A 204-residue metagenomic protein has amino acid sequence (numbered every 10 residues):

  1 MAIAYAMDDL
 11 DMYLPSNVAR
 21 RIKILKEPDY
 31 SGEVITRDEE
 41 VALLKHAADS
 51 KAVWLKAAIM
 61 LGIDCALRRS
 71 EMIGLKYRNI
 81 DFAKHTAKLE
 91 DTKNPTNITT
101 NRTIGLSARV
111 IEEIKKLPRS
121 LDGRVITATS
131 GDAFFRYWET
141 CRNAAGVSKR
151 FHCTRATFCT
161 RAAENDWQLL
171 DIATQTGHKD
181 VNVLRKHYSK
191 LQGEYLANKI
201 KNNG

Functional and structural regions predicted by a protein language model:
M1-A4, D11-P15, D29, S50-V53 (+2 more regions): N-terminal core-binding DNA-recognition domain of tyrosine site-specific recombinases/integrases
M1-M7, I22, L106: Non-catalytic DNA-binding core/recognition domains of DNA-processing enzymes
A4-N17, M60-K84, L170, T174: Short, charged phosphate-coordinating catalytic segments
Y13-R69, I73, R155: Basic, Lys/Arg- and aromatic-enriched nucleic-acid-binding interface segment
R20-K23, E27, E39, G74-K116: Conserved tyrosine-mediated DNA breakage-rejoining catalytic core shared by Y-recombinases
A48-L55, R119-V125, F135-T174, V181-N182: Short, basic (Lys/Arg/His-rich) helix/loop patches that form interaction surfaces in the mid-to-C-terminal regions
P95-T140, A145: C-terminal catalytic core of Y-nucleophile DNA break-rejoin enzymes
T99-G105, T174, K186-G204: DNA/chromatin major-groove-contacting recognition/catalytic segments
